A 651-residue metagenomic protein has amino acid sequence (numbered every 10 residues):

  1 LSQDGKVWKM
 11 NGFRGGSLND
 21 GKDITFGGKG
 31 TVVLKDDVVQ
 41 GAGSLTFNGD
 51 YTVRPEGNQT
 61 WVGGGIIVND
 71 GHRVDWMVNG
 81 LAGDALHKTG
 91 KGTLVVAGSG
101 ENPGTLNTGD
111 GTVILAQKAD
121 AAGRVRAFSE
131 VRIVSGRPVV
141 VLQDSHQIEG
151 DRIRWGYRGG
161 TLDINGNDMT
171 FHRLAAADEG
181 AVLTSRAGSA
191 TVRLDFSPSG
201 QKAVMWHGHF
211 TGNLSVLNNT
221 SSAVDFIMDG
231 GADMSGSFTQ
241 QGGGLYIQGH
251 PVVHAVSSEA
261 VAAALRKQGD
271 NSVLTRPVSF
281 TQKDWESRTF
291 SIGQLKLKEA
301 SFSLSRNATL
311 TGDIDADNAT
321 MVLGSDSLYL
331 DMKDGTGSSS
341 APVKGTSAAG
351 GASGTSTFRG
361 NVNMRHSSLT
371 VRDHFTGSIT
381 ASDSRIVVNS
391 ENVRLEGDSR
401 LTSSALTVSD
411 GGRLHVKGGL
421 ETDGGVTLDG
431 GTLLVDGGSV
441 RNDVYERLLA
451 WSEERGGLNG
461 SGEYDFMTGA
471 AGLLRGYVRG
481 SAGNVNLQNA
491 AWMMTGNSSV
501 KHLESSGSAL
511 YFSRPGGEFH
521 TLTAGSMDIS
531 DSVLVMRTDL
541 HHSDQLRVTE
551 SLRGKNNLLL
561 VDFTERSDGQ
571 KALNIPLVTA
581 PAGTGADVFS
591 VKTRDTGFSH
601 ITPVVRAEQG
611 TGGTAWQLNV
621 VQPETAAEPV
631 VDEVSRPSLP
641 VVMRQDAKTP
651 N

Functional and structural regions predicted by a protein language model:
L1-N69, G231, R288-T289, T596-S599: Solvent-exposed adhesion/ligand-recognition segments of exported proteins
K22-G41, D144-R152, A308, W492 (+1 more regions): N-terminal extracellular ligand-recognition/capping segment immediately after the signal peptide
K29, A42, D50, E56 (+12 more regions): Tight coil/turn sites that cap or link beta-strands
D50-S135, S235-F238, V253-V261, S279 (+2 more regions): Right-handed parallel beta-helix
F128-V131, G136-V140, F171-H172, D178 (+14 more regions): Extracellular beta-solenoid/beta-roll
F226-Q248, A262-A264, T422, V426: Beta-propeller domains
A627-N651: Long, low-complexity repeat tracts used as extracellular stalks/passenger repeats and O-glycosylation platforms
